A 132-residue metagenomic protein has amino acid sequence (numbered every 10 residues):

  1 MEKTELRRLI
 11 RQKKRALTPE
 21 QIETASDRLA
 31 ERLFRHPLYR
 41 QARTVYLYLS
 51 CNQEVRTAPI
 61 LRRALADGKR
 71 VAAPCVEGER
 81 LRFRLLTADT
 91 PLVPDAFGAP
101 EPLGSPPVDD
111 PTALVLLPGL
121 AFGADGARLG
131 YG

Functional and structural regions predicted by a protein language model:
M1-P111: N-terminal active-site beta-alpha-beta segment that forms phosphate/nucleotide-binding and substrate-recognition loops
C51-Q53, L120-A124: Short glycine-rich anion-binding loops that position phosphate/pyrophosphate groups of nucleotides and phosphorylated
R62, Y131-G132: Charged helix-capping and loop-helix junction motifs
A124-Y131: Glycine/threonine-rich flexible loop motifs
